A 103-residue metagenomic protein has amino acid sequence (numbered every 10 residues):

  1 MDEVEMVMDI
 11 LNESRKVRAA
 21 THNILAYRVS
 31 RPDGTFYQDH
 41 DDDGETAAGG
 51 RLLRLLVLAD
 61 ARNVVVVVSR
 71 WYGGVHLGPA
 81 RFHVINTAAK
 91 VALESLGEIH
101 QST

Functional and structural regions predicted by a protein language model:
M1-T46, E94-Q101: C-terminal regulatory domains involved in ligand/effector binding and gene-expression control
M6-D9, R54, T87: Solvent-exposed alpha-helical segments within well-ordered globular domains of core cellular machineries
R28-D33, L56, R70-W71: Generic secondary-structure microfeatures
G49, V68-T103: Active-site-proximal loop/helix of nucleotide/amide-processing enzymes and allied scaffolds
G49-L58: Short glycine-rich, acidic/polar surface loops and turns
N63-V64: Phosphate-backbone binding interfaces of nucleic-acid-interacting proteins
